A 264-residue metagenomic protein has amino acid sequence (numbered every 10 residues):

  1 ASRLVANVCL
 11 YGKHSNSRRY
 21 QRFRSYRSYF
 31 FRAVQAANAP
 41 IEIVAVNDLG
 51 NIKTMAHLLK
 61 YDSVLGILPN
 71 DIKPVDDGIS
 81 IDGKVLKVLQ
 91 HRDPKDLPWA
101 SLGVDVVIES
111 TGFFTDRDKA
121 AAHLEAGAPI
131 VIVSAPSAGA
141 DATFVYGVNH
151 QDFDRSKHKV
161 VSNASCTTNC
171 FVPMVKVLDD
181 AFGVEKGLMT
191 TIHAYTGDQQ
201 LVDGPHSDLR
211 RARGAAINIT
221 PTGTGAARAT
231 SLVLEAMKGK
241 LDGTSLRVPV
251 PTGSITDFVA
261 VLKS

Functional and structural regions predicted by a protein language model:
R3-L4, V8-A212: N-terminal Rossmann-like NAD(P) cofactor-binding subdomain of oxidoreductases, focused on the glycine-rich
A181, K186-T190, Q199-S264: C-terminal substrate-binding/catalytic lobe of Rossmann-fold NAD(P)-dependent dehydrogenases
